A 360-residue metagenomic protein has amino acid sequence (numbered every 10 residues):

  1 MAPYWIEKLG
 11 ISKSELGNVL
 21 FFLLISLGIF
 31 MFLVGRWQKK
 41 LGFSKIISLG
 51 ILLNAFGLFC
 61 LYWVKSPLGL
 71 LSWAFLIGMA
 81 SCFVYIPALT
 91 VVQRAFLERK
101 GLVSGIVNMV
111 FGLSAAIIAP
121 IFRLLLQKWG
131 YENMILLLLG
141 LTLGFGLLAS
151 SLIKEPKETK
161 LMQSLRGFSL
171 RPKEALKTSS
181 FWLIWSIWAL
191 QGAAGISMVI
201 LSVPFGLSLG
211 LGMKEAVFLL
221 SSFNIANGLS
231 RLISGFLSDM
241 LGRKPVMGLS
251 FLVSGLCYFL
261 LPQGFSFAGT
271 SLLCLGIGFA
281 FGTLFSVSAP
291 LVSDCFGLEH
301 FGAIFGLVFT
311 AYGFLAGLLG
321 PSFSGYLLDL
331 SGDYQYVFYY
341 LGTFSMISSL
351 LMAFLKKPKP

Functional and structural regions predicted by a protein language model:
M1-W5, S179-F236, G320, S324: Extracytoplasmic gate region of multi-pass secondary transporters
F30-F43, R231-G242, L328-D329: Helix-to-loop junctions at the C-terminal end of transmembrane segments in multipass secondary transporters
K45-F59, P245-F259: Structural signature of the two symmetry-related core transmembrane helices
G57, L68-F83, A189, G269-T283: Hydrophobic core of transmembrane alpha-helices in multi-pass small-molecule transporters, especially MFS/SLC-type
F83-F96, T283-F296: Intracellular juxtamembrane helix-capping segments at the cytosolic ends of symmetry-related transmembrane helices
V107-K154: Helix-loop-helix hairpin linking two adjacent transmembrane segments in secondary transporters
K154-L170: Flexible cytoplasmic inter-helical loops of multi-pass small-molecule transporters
C295-S331: A late C-terminal transmembrane helix in Major Facilitator Superfamily
